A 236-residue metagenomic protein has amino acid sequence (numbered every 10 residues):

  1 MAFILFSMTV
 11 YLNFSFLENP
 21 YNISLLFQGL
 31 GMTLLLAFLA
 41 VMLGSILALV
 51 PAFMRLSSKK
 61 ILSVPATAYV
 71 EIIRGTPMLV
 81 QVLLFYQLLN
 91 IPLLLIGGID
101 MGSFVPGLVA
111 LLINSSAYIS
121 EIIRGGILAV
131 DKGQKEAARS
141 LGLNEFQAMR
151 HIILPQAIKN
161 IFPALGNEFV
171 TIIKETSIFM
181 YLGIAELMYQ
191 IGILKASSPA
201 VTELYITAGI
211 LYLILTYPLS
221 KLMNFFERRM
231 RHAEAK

Functional and structural regions predicted by a protein language model:
M1-K236: Transmembrane alpha-helices and adjacent helix-loop boundaries
